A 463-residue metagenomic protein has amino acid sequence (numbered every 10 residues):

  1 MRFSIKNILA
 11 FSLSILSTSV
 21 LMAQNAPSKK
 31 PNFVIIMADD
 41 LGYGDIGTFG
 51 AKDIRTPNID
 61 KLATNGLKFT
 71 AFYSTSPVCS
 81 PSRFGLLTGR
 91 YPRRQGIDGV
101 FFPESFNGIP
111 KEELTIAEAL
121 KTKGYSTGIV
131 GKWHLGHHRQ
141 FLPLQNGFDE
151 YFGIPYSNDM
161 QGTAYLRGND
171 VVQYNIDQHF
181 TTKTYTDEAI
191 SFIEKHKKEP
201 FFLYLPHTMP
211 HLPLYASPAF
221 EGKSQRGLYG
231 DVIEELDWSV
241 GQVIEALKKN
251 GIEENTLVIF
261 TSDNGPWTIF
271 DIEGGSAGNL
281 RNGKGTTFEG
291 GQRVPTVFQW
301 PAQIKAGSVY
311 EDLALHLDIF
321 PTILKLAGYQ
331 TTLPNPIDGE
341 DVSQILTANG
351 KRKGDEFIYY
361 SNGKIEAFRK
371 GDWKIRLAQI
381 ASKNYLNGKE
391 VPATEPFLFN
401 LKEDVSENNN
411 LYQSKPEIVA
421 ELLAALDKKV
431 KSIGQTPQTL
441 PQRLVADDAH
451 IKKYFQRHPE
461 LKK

Functional and structural regions predicted by a protein language model:
R2-L16, A23-F397, V405-K431, Q435-L444 (+1 more regions): Formylglycine-dependent sulfatase
K402: Phosphate-moiety recognition in structured ligand-binding domains
